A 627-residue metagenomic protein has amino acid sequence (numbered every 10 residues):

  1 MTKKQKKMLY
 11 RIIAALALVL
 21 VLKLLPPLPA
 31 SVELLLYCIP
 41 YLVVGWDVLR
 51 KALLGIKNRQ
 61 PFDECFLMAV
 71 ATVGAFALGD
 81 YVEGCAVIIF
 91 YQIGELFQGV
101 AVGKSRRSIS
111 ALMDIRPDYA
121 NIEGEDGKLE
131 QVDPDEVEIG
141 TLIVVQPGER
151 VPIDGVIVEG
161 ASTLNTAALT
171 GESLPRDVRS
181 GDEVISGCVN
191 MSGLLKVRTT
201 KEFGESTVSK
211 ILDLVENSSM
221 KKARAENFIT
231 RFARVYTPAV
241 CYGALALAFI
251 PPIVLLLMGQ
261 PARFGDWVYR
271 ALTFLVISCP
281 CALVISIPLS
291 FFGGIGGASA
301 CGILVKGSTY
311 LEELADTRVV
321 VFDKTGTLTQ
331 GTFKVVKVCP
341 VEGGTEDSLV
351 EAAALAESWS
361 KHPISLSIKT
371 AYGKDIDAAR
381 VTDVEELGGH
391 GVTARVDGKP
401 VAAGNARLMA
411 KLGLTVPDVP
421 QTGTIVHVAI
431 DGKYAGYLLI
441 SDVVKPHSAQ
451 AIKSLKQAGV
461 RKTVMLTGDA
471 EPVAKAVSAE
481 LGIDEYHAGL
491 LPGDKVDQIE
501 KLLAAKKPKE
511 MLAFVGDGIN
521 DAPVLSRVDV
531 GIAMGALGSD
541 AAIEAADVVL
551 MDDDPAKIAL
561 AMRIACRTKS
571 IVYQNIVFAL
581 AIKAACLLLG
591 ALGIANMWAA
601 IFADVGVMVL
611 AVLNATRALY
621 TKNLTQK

Functional and structural regions predicted by a protein language model:
M1-A30, V102, D126-L129, S209 (+5 more regions): Flexible metal-binding regulatory segments at protein termini and peripheral loops
T2, L20-P29, K51-G55, V73-L78 (+11 more regions): Membrane-embedded alpha-helical bundles of multi-pass transporters
I12-L16, N227-M258, A271-F291, Y573-F602: Bilayer-spanning, highly hydrophobic alpha-helical transmembrane segments
L22-P27, Y37-E123, E136-I143, R150 (+5 more regions): Actuator/coupling domain of P-type ATPases
A52, D80, A101, A120 (+26 more regions): Residue-level signature of catalytic and energy-coupling elements of molecular machines, predominantly ATP/GTP-dependent
L53-P61, F97-S110, L289-S308, T616-K627: Juxtamembrane helix-loop transition segments at the membrane interface in multi-pass membrane proteins
D63-M68, S108-E123, A298-K324: Membrane-cytosol interface motif
A111-L112, D126, S308-V530, R563-C566 (+1 more regions): Cytosolic catalytic headpiece
